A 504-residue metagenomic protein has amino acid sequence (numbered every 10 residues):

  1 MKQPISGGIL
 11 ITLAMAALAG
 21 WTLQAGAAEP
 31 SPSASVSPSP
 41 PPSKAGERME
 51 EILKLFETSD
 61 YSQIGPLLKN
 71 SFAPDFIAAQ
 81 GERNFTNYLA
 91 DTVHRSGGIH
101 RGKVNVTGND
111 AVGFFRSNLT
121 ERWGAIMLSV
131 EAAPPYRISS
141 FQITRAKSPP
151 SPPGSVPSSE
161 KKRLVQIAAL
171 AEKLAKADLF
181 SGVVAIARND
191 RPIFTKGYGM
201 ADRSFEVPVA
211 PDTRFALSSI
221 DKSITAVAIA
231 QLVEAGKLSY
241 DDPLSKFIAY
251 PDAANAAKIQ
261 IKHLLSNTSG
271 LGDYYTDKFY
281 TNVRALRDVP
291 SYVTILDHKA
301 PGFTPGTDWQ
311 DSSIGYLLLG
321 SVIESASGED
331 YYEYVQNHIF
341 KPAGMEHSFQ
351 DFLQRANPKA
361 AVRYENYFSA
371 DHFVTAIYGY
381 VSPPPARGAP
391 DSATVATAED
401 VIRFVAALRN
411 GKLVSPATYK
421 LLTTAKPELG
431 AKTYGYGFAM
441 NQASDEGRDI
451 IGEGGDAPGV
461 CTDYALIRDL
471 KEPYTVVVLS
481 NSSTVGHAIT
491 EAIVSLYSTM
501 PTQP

Functional and structural regions predicted by a protein language model:
L10-G20: Bacterial N-terminal signal peptides
A28-Y61, S148-V165: Short, low-complexity N-terminal intrinsically disordered segments enriched in polar/charged residues
E50, T58-G108: Short solvent-exposed beta->alpha transition segments
A73, K176-V183, F205-L264, F303-S312 (+2 more regions): Short active-site loop at a secondary-structure junction that contains or immediately precedes the catalytic residue(s)
V106-S155: Exposed beta-sheet edge and beta->alpha loop/turn motif
S159-L217, S239, H298: Short, conserved catalytic-motif segment at the N-terminal edge
D202, A254-D456: Short, surface-exposed loop or secondary-structure junction motifs that flank catalytic or metal-binding residues
G455-P504: Structured C-terminal helix/loop/strand segments within mature extracytoplasmic catalytic/sensor domains
